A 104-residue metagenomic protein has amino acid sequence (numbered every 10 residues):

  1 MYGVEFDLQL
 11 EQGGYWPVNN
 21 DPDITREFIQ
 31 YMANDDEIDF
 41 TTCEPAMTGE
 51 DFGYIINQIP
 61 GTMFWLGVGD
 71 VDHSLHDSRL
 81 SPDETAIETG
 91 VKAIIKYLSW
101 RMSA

Functional and structural regions predicted by a protein language model:
M1-A104: Metal-dependent amide/peptide-bond hydrolase catalytic core, centered on the "pita-bread" metallohydrolase fold
